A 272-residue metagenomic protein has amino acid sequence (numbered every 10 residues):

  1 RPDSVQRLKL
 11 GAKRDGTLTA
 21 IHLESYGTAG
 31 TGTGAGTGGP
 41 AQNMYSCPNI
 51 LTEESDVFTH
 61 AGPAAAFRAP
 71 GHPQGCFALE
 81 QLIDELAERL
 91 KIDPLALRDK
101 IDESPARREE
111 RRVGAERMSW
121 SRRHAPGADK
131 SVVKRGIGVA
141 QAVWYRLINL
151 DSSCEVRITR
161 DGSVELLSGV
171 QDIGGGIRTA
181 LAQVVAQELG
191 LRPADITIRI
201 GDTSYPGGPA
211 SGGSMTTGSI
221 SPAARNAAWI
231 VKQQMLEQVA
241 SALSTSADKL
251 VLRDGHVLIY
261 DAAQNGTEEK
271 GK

Functional and structural regions predicted by a protein language model:
R1-T31, A223-D261: Phosphate/diphosphate-binding loops
P2-Q81, V143-D151, T217-G218: Glycine-rich loop/linker segments at domain edges
T19-L23, Q141, L166-S168, I198-I200 (+2 more regions): General beta-strand structural signal in soluble alpha/beta enzymes
G27, G34-Q42, A66-P105, E109 (+3 more regions): Alpha-helical support elements that line or immediately flank enzyme active sites and cofactor-binding pockets
T28-G32, S104-R108, R146-L150, I173-G176 (+2 more regions): Flexible loop/turn segments at secondary-structure boundaries
L51-A61, V156-R160, R199-P209: Flexible hinge/switch segments at interdomain interfaces of large molecular machines
L95, K100-S163, Q183: Helix-loop-helix junctions that connect adjacent transmembrane helices in secondary transporters/permeases, recognized
R157-E165, S246-K272: C-terminal, non-catalytic interaction/recognition modules in large multi-subunit enzymes and RNPs
